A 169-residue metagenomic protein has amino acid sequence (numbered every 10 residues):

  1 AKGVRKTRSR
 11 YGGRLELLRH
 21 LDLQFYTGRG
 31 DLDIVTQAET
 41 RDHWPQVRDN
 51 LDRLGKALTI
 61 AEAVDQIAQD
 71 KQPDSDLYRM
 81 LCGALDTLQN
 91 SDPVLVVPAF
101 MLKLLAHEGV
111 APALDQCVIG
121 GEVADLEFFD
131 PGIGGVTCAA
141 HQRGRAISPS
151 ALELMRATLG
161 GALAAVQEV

Functional and structural regions predicted by a protein language model:
A1-V169: Non-catalytic alpha-helical scaffolds and adjoining flexible linkers that form interface surfaces for assembly
